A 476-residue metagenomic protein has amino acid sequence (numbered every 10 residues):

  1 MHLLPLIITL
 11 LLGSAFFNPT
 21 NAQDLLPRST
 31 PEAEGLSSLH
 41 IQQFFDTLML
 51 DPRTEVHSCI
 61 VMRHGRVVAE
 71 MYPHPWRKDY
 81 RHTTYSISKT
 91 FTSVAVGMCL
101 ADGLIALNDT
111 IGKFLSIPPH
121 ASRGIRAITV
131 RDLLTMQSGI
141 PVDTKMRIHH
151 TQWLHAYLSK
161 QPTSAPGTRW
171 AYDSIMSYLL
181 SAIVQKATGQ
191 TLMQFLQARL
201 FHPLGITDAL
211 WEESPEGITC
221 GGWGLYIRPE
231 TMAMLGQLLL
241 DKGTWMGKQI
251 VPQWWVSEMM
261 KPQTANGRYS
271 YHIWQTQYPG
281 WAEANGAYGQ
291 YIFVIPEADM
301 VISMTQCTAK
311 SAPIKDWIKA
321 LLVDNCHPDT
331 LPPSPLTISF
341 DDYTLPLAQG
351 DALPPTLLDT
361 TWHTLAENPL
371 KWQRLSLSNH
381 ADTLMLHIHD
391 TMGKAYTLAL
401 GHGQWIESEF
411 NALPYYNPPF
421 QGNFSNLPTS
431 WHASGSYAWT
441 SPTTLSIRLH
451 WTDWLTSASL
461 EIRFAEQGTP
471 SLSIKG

Functional and structural regions predicted by a protein language model:
F45-R77, D299-S303: A short, well-structured edge-of-sheet supersecondary motif
G65, R81-N108, L133, L180-V184 (+1 more regions): Active-site SXXK
T83, A101-S138, S159, T188-W223: Active-site helix/loop module of the DD-peptidase/beta-lactamase fold, centered on the serine-lysine SxxK catalytic
P119-M146, A165-P166, I175-M176, I227-E230: Conserved catalytic neighborhood of penicillin-recognizing serine enzymes
L179-I183, G221-T244, Q290-C307: Active-site-proximal alpha-helical segments within enzyme catalytic domains
Q253-T305: Active-site Gly/Thr loop motif
A287-A348: Structured C-terminal helix/loop/strand segments within mature extracytoplasmic catalytic/sensor domains
P335-G476: Peripheral terminal and inter-domain segments
